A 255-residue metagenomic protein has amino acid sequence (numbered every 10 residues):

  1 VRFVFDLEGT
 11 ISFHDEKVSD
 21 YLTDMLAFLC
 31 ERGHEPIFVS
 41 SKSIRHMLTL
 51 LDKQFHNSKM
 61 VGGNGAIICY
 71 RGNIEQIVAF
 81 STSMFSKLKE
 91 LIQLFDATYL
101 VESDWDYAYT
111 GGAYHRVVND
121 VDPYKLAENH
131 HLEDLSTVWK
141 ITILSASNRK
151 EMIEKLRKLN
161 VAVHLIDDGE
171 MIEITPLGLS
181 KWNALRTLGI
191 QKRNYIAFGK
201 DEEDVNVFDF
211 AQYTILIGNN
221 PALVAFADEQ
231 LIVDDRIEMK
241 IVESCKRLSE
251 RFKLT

Functional and structural regions predicted by a protein language model:
V1, S19, E173-T255: Mg2+-dependent phosphoryl-transfer enzymes with acidic/Ser/Thr/Gly-rich catalytic loops
V1-K17, F38-S40, F208: Asp-based phosphoryl-transfer active-site loop
H14-H115: Active-site phosphate-binding/coordination module
E31-I37, H56-S58, W139-I141, R193-Y195 (+1 more regions): Short active-site oxyanion
K42, G63, S147, G169 (+3 more regions): Short beta->alpha linker loops
Q54-H56, N64, K158-L159, F210-A211 (+1 more regions): Short, structured coil segments at secondary-structure junctions
N57-G63, V78, V118-V121, V163-I166 (+2 more regions): Short hydrophobic/aromatic-enriched beta-strand-loop microsegments
F95-T98, E102-F210: Conserved acidic, metal-coordinating active-site core of Asp-based, Mg2+-dependent phosphoryl-transfer enzymes
